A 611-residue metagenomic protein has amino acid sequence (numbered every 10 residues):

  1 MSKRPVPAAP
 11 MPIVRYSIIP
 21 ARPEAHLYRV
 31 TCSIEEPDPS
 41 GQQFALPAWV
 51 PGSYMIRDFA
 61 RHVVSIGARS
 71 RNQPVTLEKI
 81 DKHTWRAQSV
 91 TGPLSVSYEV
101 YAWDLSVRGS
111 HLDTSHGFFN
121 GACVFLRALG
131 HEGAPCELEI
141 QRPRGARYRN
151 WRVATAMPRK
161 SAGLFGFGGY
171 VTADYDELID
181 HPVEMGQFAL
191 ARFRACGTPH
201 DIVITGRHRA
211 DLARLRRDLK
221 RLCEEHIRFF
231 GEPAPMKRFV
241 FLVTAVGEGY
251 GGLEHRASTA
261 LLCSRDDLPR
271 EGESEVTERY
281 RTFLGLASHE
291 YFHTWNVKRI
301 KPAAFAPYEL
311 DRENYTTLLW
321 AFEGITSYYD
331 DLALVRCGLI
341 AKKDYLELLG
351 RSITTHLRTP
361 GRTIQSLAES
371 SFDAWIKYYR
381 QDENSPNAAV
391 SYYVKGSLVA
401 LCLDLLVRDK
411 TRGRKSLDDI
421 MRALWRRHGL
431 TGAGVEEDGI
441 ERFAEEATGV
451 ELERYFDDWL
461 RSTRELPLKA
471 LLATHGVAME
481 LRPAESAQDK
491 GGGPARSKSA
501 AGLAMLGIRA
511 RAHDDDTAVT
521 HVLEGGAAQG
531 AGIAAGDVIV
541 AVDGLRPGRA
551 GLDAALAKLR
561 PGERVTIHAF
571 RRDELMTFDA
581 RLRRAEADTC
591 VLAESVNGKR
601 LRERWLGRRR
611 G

Functional and structural regions predicted by a protein language model:
M1-P23: N-terminal, polar/Ser/Thr-rich
I18-A21, G52-D113, A128-L129: A surface-exposed beta-strand-loop module
Y28-A60, L126-P143: Surface-exposed beta-strand/loop patches in extracellular or lumenal glycoproteins
P47, S97-E184: Extended, low-hydrophobicity, Ser/Thr/Pro/Gly-biased non-transmembrane segments
F59-G67, G133, E137-P158, F167-D176 (+4 more regions): Zn2+-dependent metallopeptidase catalytic core
A189-L319: Juxtacatalytic substrate-recognition/specificity segment
T259-D266, R299-I300, D311-R362: Post-HExxH zinc-binding segment in Zn-dependent metallohydrolases
D330, I340-G611: C-terminal recognition in membrane/secretory proteostasis and scaffolding
